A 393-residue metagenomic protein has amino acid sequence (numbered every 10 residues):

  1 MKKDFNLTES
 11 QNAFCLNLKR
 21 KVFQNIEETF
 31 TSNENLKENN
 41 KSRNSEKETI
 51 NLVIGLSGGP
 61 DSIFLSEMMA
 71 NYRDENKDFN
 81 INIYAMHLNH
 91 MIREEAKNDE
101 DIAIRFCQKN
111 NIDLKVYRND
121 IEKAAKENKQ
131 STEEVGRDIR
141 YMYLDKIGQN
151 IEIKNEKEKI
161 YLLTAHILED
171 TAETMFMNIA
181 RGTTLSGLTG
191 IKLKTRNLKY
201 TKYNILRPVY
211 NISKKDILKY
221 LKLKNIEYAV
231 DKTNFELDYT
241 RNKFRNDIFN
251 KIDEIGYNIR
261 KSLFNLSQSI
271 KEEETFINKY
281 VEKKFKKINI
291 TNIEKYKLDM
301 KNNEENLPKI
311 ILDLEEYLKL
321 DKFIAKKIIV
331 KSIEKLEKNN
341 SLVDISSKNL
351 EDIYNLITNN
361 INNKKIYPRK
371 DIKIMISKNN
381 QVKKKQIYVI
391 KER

Functional and structural regions predicted by a protein language model:
M1-F14, L18-D61, N80-L88, I121 (+3 more regions): AMP-forming adenylation/ATP pyrophosphatase catalytic core
K2-N178, K215, L223: ATP-dependent adenylation/nucleotidyltransferase module used to activate substrates
A124-N128, T240-N242, E272, V389: Short, solvent-exposed polar/charged micro-motifs at secondary-structure junctions
I153-A165, D170-I270, K286, N292-D313: Catalytic subdomain that performs nucleotidyl-dependent activation
